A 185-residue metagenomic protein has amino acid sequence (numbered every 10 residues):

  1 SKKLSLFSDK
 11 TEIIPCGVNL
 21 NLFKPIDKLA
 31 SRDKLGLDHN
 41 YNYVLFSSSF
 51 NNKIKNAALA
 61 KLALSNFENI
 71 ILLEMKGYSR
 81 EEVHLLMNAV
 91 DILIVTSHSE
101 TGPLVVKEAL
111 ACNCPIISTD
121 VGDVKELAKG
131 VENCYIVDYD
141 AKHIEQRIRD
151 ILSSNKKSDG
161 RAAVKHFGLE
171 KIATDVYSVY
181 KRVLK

Functional and structural regions predicted by a protein language model:
S1-K10, V18, L22: A short, active-site helix/loop in glycosyltransferases that binds the activated sugar's phosphate group
V18, D38-K55, K61-L64: Conserved donor-binding/catalytic core segment of Leloir-type glycosyltransferases
K24-L37, S158: A short helix/loop element that forms part of the nucleotide-sugar donor recognition site in Leloir-type
L85-V90: Short alpha-helical donor nucleotide-sugar binding micro-motif in glycosyltransferases
H98: Aromatic "clamp/platform" in nucleotide-sugar-dependent glycosyltransferases that forms part of the donor/acceptor
P115-S118: Short hydrophobic beta-strand element within catalytic cores of glycosyltransferases and related nucleotide-activated
G130-K142, D150-S153: Conserved acidic donor-binding segment of nucleotide-sugar-dependent glycosyltransferases
N155-R182: A charged, aromatic-enriched C-terminal amphipathic alpha-helix characteristic of glycosyltransferases across folds
